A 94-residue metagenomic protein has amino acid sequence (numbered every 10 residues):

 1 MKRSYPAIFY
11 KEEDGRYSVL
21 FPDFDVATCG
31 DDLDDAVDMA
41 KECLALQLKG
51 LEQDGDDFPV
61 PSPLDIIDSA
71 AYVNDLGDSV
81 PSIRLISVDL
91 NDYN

Functional and structural regions predicted by a protein language model:
M1-Y5, M39-N94: Short, charged, surface-exposed hinge/linker loops at domain edges that act as mobile lids or interdomain connectors
I8-D25: Short aromatic-glycine-(Arg/Gly/Cys) micro-motifs in beta-strand/loop hairpins
E13, T28, Q53: Short glycine/serine/threonine-biased micro-segments
S18, L33, F58: Short, flexible micro-motifs
F24-D35: A short, exposed loop/beta-hairpin motif centered on an aromatic-Gly-Thr core
